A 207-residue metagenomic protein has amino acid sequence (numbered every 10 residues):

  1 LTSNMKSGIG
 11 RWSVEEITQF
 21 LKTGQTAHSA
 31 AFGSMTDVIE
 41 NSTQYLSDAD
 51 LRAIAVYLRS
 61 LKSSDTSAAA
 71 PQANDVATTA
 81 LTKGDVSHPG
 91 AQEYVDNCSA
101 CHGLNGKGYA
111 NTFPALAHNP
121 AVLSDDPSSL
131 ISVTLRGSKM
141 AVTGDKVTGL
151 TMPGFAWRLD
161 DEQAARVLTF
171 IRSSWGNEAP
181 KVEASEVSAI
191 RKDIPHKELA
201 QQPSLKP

Functional and structural regions predicted by a protein language model:
L1-F20, G24, I39-L51, A115-S132 (+4 more regions): Electron-transfer interface patches adjacent to heme c in soluble/periplasmic c-type cytochromes and di-/multiheme
G8, G24-A27, P89, G103: N-proximal short alpha-helices
E15, S29-D96, K146-P207: Flexible coil segments in periplasmic/lumen-exposed cytochrome c-class electron-transfer proteins
K22-T23, R59-S60, G103, L135-K139 (+1 more regions): Residues at helix-coil transition
H28-G33, G103-K107: Active-site-adjacent bridging/hinge elements
T82-Y109, H118-R136: Sequence/structural segment immediately N-terminal to covalent heme-attachment motifs in c-type and related
